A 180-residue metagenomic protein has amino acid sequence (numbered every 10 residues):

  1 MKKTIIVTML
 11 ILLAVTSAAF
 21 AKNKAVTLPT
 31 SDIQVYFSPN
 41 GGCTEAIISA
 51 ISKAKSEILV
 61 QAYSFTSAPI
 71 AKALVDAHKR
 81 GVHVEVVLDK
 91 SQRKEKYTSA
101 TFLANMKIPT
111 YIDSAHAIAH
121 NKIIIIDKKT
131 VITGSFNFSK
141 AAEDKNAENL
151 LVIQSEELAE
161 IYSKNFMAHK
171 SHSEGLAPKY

Functional and structural regions predicted by a protein language model:
M1-T4: Positively charged n-region of N-terminal signal peptides that target proteins for export
T8-V15: Bacterial N-terminal signal peptides
A19-N23: Boundary at the C-terminal end of the N-terminal hydrophobic targeting segment
K24, V131-Y180: Signature of lipid phosphatidyltransferase scaffolds
V26-G42: Boundary/entry segment of secreted carbohydrate-active catalytic domains
Q34-Y36, L59-Q61, E85-D89, Y111-I112 (+3 more regions): Structural recognition of the beta-strand scaffold that forms the well-ordered cores of secreted hydrolase catalytic
I47-I108: Primarily the HKD phosphodiesterase
S64-A68, K90-K94, H116-A119, T130-V131 (+2 more regions): Solvent-exposed loop/turn segments at secondary-structure junctions within structured extracellular/periplasmic domains
